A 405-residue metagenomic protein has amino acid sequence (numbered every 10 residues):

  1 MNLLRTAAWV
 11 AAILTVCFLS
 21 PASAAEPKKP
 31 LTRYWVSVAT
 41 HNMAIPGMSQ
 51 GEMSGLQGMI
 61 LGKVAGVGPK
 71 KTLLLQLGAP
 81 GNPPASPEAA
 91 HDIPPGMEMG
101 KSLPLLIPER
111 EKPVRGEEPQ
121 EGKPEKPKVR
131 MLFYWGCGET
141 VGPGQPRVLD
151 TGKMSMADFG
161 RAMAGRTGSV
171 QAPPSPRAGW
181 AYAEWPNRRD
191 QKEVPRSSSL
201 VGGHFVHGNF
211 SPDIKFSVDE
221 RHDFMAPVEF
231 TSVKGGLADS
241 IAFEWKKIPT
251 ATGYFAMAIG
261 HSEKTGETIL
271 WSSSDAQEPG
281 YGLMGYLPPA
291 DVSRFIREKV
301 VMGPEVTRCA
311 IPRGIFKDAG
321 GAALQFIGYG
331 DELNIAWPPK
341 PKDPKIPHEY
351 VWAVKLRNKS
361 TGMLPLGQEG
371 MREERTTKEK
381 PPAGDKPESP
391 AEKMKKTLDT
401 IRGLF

Functional and structural regions predicted by a protein language model:
A8-F18: Bacterial N-terminal signal peptides
A22-P27: Boundary at the C-terminal end of the N-terminal hydrophobic targeting segment
P30-N187: Solvent-exposed N-terminal domain segments of exported/luminal and surface proteins
D190-I214, A319-L333: Short, aromatic- and glycine-rich surface loops/edge beta-strands on solvent-exposed regions
D213-M225: Proline/serine/threonine-rich low-complexity linkers at boundaries of modular beta-sandwich domains
D239-F243: Structural beta-strand segments of beta-rich domains
P249-T252, S262-F405: Hydrophilic extracytoplasmic domains
Y254-A256: Short beta-strand elements bearing conserved aromatic residues within extracellular beta-rich modules
